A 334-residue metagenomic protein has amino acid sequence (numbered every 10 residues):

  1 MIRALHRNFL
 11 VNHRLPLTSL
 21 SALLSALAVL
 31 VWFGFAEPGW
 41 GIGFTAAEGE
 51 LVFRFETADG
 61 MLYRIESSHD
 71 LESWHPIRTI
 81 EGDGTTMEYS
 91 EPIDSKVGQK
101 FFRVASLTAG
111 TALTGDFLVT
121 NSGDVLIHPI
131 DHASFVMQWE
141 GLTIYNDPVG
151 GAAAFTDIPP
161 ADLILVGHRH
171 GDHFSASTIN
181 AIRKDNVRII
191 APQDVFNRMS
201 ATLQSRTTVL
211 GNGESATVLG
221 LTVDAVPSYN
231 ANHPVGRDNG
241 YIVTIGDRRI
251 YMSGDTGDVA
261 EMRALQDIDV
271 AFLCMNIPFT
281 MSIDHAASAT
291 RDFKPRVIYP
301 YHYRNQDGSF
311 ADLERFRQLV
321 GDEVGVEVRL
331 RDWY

Functional and structural regions predicted by a protein language model:
M1-L17: N-terminal secretory signal peptides that target proteins for export/translocation
R14-A28: Sec-dependent N-terminal signal peptides
S19, G34-T111: Short, composition-biased motifs enriched in small/polar/acidic residues
G110-P159, V209-Q266, P278-M281, R331-Y334: Core dinuclear metal-dependent hydrolase active-site scaffold
M137, H168, S175, V223 (+3 more regions): Divalent metal-coordination and catalytic microenvironments
G150-Q193, D267-F272, K294: Active-site metal-binding motif and surrounding structural segment of the metallo-beta-lactamase
R183, I190-F196, T202-L203, T208-G211: Glycine/small-residue-rich loop that forms an oxyanion/phosphate-binding "nest" at active or ligand-binding sites
L203-L219, V235, A287, R291-Y334: Binuclear metal-ion centers of metallo-dependent hydrolases, dominated by the metallo-beta-lactamase
